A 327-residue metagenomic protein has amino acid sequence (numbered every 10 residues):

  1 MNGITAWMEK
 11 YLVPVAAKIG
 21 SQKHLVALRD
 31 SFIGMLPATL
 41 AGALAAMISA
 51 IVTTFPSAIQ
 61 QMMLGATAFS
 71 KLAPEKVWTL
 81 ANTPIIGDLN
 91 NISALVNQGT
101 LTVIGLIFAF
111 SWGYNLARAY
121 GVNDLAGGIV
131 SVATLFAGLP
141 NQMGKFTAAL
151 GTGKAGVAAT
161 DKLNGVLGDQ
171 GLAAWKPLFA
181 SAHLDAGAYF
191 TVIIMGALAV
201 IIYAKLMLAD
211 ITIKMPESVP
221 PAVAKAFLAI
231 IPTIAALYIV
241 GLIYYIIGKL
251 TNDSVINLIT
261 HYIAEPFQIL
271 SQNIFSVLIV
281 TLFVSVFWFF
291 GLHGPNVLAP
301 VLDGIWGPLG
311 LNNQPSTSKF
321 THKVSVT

Functional and structural regions predicted by a protein language model:
M1-S49, T54-S70, T79, P84-I85 (+1 more regions): Signature of multi-pass transmembrane helix bundles
V13-A16, L64-S70, K76-V77, L302 (+1 more regions): Helix-loop-helix junctions within the multi-pass membrane cores of secondary transporters/permeases
L298-A299: Carboxylate/His-rich catalytic cores and anion/metal-binding grooves
